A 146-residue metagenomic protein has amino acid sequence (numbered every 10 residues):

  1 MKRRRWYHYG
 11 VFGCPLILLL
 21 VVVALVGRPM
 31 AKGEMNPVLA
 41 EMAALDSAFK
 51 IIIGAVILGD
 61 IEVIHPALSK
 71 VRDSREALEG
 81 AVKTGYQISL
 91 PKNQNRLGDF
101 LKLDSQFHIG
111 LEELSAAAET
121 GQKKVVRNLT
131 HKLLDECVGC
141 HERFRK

Functional and structural regions predicted by a protein language model:
K2-P15: N-terminal Sec-pathway targeting helices
K2-R3, V22, L90, D135: A general, composition-driven signal for non-globular sequence regions
F12-A24: Hydrophobic membrane-insertion alpha-helices, especially the h-region of bacterial N-terminal signal peptides
A24-M30: Hydrophobic single-pass membrane-insertion segments
K32-K146: Sequence context surrounding c-type heme c attachment/ligation sites in exported
